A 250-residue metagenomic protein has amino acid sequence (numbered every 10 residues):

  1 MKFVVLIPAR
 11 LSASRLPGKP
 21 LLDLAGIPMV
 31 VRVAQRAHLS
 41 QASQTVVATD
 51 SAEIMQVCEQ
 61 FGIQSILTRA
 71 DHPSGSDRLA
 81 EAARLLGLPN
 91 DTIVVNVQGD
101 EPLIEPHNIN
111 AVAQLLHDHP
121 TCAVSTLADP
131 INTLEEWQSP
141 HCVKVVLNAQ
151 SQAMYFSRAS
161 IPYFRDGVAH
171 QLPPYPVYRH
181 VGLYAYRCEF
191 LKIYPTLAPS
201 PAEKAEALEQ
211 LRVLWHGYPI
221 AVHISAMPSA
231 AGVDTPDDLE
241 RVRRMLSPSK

Functional and structural regions predicted by a protein language model:
K2-T49: N-terminal glycine-rich phosphate-binding loop and ensuing alpha1 helix
V4, E101, K144, L183 (+1 more regions): A residue-level structural signature of the nucleotidyltransferase/glycosyltransferase Rossmann-like core
A42, N90-D91, H119-C122, Y218: Short, high-confidence coil segments that cap the C-terminus of an alpha-helix and link into the following beta-strand
T49-D50, I104, Y186, D234: A conserved hydrophobic position in a structured secondary element of the catalytic/binding core that shapes
A52-Q114: Short phosphate-binding loop-to-helix
E105-A198: Conserved core of the sugar-phosphate nucleotidyltransferase
L172-K250: Conserved alpha/beta core of the MobA/IspD/sugar-nucleotide pyrophosphorylase nucleotidyltransferase superfamily
